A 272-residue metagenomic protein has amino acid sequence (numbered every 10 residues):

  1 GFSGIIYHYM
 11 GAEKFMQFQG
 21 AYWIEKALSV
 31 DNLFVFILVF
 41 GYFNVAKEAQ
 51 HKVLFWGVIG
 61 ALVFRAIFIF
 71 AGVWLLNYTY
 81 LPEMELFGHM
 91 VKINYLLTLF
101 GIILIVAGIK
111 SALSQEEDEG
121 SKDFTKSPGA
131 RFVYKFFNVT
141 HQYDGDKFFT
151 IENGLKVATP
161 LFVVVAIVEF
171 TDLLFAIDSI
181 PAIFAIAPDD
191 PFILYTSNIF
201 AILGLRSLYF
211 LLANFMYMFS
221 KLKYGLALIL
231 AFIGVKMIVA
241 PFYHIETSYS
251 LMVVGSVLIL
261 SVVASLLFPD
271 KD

Functional and structural regions predicted by a protein language model:
G1-D272: Multi-pass alpha-helical transmembrane bundle typical of ion/small-solute transporters and intramembrane aspartyl
